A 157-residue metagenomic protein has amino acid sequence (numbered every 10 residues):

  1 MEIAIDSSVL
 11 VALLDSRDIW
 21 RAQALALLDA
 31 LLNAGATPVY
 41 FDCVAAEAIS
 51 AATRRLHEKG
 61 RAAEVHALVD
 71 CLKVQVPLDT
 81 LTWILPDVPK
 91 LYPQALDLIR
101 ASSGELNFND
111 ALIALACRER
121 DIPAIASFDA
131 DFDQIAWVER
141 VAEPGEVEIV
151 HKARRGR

Functional and structural regions predicted by a protein language model:
M1-Y40, R55-A67, I149-R157: Short, well-structured N-terminal submotif of metal-dependent ribonuclease cores
L10, A45, F132-D133: A generic structural signal for short hydrophobic patches within well-formed alpha-helices
A12, A46, S50-T53: Generic alpha-helical structural context detector
A34-G35, L78-D79, S102, I135: Structured helix-beta-strand junction loops
V39-D42, S127-F128: Short beta-strand segments at enzyme active-site cores
A51-L85: Helix-adjacent hinge/juxtasegments
L81-A124: Active-site neighborhoods of divalent-metal-dependent phosphate/nucleic-acid chemistry enzymes
A114, E119-R157: Acidic, PIN/NYN-like endoribonuclease modules and their adjacent C-terminal/linker elements
